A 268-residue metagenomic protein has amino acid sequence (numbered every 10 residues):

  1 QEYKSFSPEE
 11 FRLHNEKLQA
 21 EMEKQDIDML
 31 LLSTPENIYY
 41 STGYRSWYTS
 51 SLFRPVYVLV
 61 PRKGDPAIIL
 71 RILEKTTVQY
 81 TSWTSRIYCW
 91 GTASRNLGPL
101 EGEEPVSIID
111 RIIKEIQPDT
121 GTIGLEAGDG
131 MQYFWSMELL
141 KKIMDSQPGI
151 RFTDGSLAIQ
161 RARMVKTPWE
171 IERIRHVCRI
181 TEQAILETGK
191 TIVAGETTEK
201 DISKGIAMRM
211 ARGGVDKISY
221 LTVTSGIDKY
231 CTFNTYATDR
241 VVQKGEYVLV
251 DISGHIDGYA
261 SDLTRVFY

Functional and structural regions predicted by a protein language model:
Q1-Q183: A composition/biophysics-driven feature that prefers long, compositionally simple stretches
E21, A184, T188, R209-G213: Short alpha-helical functional segments enriched in proximate histidine and acidic residues
I38-S50, M137, Q147, D154-R161 (+2 more regions): Short catalytic-site patches enriched in acidic/histidine residues that coordinate or position cofactors/metals
Y57, G189, V266: Short aromatic/hydrophobic contact patches that present stacked aromatics for nucleic-acid/ligand binding
P118-D119, G195-T197: Short, glycine- and charge-enriched coil/turn segments that flank and shape catalytic ligand pockets
C178-T188, E199, I206: Active-site pocket-lining segments that scaffold enzyme catalytic pockets across diverse folds
